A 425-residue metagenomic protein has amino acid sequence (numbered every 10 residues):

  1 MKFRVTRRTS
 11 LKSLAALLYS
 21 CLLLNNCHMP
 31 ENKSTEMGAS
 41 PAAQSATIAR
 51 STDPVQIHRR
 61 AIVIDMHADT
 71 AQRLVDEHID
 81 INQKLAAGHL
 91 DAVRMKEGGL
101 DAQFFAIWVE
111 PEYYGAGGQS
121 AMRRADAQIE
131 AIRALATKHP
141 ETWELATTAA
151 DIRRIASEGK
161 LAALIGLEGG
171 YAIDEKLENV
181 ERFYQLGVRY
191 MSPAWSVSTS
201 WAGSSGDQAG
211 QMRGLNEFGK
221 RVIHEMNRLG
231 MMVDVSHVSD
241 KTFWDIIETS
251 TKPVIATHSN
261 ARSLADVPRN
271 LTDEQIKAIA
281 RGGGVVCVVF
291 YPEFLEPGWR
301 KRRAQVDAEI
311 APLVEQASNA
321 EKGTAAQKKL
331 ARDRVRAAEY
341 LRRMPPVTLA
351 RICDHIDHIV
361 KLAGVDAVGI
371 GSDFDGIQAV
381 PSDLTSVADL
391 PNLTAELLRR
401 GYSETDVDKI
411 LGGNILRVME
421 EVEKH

Functional and structural regions predicted by a protein language model:
M1-V5, A16-S20: N-terminal secretory signal peptides
R7-L11: N-terminal export leaders
Y19-C21, C27-R213, D266-H425: N-terminal hydrophobic targeting/anchoring segments and the immediately downstream early-domain regions of hydrolases
V63-T70, V238, A256-N260: Histidine-centered catalytic micro-motifs
K176-V180, T242-K252: Distinct, well-ordered alpha-helical segments
Q211-F218, D234-S239, L271: Short, contiguous, pocket-lining structural segments that sit at or immediately flank catalytic/ligand-binding sites
Q211-N227, I246-A256, L393: Alpha-helix-loop-beta-strand connector modules within alpha/beta enzyme cores
R221-V235, S239-T242, Q275-R281: Substrate-binding cleft of carbohydrate-active enzyme catalytic domains
